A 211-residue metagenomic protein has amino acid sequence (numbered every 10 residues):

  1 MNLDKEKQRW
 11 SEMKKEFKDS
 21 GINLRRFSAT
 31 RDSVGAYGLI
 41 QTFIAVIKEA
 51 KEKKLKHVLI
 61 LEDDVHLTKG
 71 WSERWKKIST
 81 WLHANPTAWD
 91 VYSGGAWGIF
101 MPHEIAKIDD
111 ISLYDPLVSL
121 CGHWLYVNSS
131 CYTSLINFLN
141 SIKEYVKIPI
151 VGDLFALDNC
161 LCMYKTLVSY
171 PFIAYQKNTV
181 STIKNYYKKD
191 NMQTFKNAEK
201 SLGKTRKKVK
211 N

Functional and structural regions predicted by a protein language model:
M1-L61, V65-N211: An acidic/histidine-cluster motif and surrounding catalytic segment that typifies divalent-metal-assisted enzyme active
